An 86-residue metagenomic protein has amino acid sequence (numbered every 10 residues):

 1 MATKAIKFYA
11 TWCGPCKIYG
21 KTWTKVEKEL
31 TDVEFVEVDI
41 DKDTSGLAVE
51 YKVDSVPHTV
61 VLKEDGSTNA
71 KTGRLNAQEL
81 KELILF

Functional and structural regions predicted by a protein language model:
M1-Y9: Short active-site neighborhood of thiol/selenol oxidoreductases, capturing the structured segment around
A2, L30-V33, F86: Short glycine/proline-enriched coil/turn segments at helix->beta-strand junctions
F8, E27-S45: Thiol-based oxidoreductase modules, predominantly thioredoxin-like and allied folds used for disulfide exchange
C13-C16, T59: The canonical Cys-X-X-Cys-His
G14, K42-D43, Q78: Short alpha-helical
K17-L30: Typically the conserved alpha-helix immediately C-terminal to a functionally engaged Cys/Sec in thioredoxin-like
D43-S55: Short Fe-S-cluster ligation motifs
S55, V60-F86: Non-catalytic, surface beta->alpha helical segment in thiol-disulfide oxidoreductase systems
